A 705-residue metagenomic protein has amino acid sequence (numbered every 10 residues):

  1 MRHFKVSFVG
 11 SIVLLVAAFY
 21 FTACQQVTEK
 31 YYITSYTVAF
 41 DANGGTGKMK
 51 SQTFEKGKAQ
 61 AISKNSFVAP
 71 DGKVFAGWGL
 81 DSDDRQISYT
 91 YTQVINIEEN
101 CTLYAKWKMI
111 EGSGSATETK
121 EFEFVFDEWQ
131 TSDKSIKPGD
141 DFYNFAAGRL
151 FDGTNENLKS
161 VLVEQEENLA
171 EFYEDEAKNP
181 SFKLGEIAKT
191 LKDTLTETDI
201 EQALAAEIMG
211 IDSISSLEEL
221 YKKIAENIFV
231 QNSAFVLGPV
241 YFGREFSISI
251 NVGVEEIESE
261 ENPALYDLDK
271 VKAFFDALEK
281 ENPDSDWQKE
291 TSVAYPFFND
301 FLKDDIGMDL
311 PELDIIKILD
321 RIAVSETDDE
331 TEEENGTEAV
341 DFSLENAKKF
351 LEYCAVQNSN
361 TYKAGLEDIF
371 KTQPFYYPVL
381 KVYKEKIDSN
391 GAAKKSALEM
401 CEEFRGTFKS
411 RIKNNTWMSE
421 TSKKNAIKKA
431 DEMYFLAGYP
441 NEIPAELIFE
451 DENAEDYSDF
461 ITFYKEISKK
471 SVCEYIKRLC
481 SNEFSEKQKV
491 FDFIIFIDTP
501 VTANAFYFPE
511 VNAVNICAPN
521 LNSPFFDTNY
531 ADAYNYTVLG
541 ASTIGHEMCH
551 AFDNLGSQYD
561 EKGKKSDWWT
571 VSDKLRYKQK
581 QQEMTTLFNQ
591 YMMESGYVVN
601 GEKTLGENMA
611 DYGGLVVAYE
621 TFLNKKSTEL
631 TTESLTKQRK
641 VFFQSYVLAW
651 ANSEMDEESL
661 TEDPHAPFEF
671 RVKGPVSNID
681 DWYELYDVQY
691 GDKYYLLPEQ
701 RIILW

Functional and structural regions predicted by a protein language model:
M1-G10: Bacterial N-terminal signal peptides that target proteins for export
Y20-A23: C-terminal motif of bacterial Sec signal peptides marking the signal peptidase cleavage site
Q26-S113: Secondary-structure capping and domain/repeat boundary segments
G114-Q130: Short, Gly/Pro- and small/polar-rich lid/capping loops
K137-D140, F145-L195: Active-site-surrounding "flap" and adjacent substrate/cofactor-binding loops of secreted or lumenal enzymes, prototyped
A146-L150, L169, Y173-A177, L191 (+23 more regions): Sec/Tat-exported extracytoplasmic proteins
Y173-F404, P440: Noncatalytic, helix-rich "gating/capping" subdomain that lines the substrate-entry/channel surface of large enzyme
E219-A225, E399-A541, M548-W705: Zinc-dependent metallohydrolase catalytic domains
